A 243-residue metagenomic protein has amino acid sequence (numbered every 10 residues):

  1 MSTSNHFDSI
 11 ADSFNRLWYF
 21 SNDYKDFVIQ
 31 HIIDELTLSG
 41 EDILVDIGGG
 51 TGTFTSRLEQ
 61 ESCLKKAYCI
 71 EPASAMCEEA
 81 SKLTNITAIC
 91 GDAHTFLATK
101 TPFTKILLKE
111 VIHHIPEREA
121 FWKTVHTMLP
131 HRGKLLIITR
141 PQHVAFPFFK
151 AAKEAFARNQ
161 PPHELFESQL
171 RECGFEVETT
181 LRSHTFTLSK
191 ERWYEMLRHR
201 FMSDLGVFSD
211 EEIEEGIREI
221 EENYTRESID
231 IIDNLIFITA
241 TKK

Functional and structural regions predicted by a protein language model:
M1-T37, T53-R57, M76-E79, H199-F201: Conserved class I S-adenosyl-L-methionine
S21-K25, T51, E178-K243: Conserved Class I S-adenosyl-L-methionine
V45-I47, T51-F96: Class I SAM-dependent methyltransferase SAM/SAH-binding core
L107: A conserved beta-strand element that flanks and buttresses the S-adenosyl-L-methionine
E110-V111: Short catalytic micro-motifs in class I SAM-dependent methyltransferases
E119-H131: A short glycine-rich, Lys/Arg-flanked "PGG" loop and its adjoining helix->strand segment in the class I
K134-P161: Conserved class I S-adenosyl-L-methionine
N159-G174: Short alpha-helix
